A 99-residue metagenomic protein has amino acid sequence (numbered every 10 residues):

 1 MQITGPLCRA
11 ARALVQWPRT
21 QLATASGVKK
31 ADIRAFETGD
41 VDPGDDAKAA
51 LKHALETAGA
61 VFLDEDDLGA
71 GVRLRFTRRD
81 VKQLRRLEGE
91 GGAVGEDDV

Functional and structural regions predicted by a protein language model:
M1-I3: A detector for short, charged/polar N-terminal pre-domain segments
P6-Q21, V81-K82: Short basic helix-loop element that most often maps to the first helix and adjoining turn of HTH DNA-binding modules
A10, T24, A35, H53: DNA-binding alpha-helical recognition surfaces that contact promoter or target DNA
Q21, D32, A47-A50: Residues in the helix-turn-helix
G27, D46-L63: DNA major-groove recognition helix of helix-turn-helix/homeodomain DNA-binding modules
G27-P43: Recognition helix of helix-turn-helix/homeodomain-like DNA-binding domains that insert into the DNA major groove
T57-D97: Short, charged recognition helix plus adjacent turn of helix-turn-helix-like nucleic-acid-binding domains
